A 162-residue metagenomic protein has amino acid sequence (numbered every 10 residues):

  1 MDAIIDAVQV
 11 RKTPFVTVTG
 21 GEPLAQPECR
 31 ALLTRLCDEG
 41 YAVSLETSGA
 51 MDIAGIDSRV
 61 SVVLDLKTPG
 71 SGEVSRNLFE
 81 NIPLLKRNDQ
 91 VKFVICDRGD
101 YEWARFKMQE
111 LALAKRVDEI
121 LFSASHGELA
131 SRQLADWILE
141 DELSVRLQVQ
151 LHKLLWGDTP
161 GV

Functional and structural regions predicted by a protein language model:
M1-V60: Conserved Radical SAM active-site core
D6, V10, D97-V162: Auxiliary Fe-S-binding modules of radical SAM enzymes
V16, V43-L45, V62-L64, V91-F93 (+2 more regions): Hydrophobic faces of well-ordered beta-strands that scaffold small-molecule active sites in alpha/beta enzyme cores
G21-P23, S48-A50, K67-P69, V94-C96 (+2 more regions): Active-site beta-loop-alpha junctions enriched in small/polar residues
R30-T34, I53-A54, F79-P83, R105-M108 (+1 more regions): Short amphipathic alpha-helical segments and helix-helix/interface helices
G49-S58, E73-S75, E102-R105: Distinct, well-ordered alpha-helical segments
A54-R59, F79-N88, Q109-V117, D141: Short, conserved loop/helix-junction motifs that constitute active-site signature segments in enzyme catalytic cores
S71-E80, G157-D158: Short, charged, surface-exposed secondary-structure boundary motifs
